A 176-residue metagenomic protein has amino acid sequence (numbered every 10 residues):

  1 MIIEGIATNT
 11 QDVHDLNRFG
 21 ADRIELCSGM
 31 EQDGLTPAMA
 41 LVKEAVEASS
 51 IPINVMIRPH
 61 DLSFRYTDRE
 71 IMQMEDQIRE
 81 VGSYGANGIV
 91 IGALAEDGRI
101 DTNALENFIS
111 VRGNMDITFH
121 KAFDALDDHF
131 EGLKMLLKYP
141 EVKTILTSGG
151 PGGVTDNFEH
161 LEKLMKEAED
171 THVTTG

Functional and structural regions predicted by a protein language model:
M1-N9, I57-E75, T118-H129, T174: Active-site mouth loops of central-metabolism enzymes
I2-D15, F19-G20, E25-G29, D33-G34: N-terminal beta1-alpha1 ligand-phosphate binding loop
I3-G5, I24-L26, I53-I57, I89-I91 (+3 more regions): Hydrophobic faces of well-ordered beta-strands that scaffold small-molecule active sites in alpha/beta enzyme cores
T10-H14, M30-I51, D68-M72, A93-G113 (+2 more regions): Active-site-adjacent beta->alpha loops and helix N-cap segments on the catalytic face of soluble alpha/beta enzymes
R18-I24, S49-P52, Y84-G88, V111-M115 (+2 more regions): Glycine-enriched alpha-helix->loop->beta-strand junction motifs that scaffold or abut catalytic
D22-L35, E80-E96, P140-V154: Glycine-rich phosphate-binding active-site loops on the catalytic face of alpha/beta enzymes
F119-K121, G132-L137, V142-G150, V154-T175: Acidic/histidine-rich catalytic cores of soluble enzymes
